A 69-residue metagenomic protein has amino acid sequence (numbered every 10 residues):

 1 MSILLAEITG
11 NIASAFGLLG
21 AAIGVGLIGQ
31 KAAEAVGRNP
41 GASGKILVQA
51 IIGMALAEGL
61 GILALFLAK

Functional and structural regions predicted by a protein language model:
M1-K69: Hydrophobic, small-residue-rich transmembrane alpha-helices and their short perimembrane loops in multi-pass membrane
